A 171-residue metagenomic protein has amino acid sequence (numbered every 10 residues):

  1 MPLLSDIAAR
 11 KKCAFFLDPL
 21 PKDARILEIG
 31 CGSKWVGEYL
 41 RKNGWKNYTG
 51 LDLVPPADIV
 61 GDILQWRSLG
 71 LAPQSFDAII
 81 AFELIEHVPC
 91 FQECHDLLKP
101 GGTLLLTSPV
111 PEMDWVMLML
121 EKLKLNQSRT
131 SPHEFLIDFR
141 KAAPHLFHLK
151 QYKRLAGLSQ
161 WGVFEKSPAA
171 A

Functional and structural regions predicted by a protein language model:
M1-A72, F91, N126-F147, Q151-G162 (+1 more regions): Conserved N-terminal segment of class I S-adenosyl-L-methionine
I80: A conserved beta-strand element that flanks and buttresses the S-adenosyl-L-methionine
L84: Hydrophobic adenine-recognition pocket in adenosine-nucleotide-binding enzymes
F91-T103: A short glycine-rich, Lys/Arg-flanked "PGG" loop and its adjoining helix->strand segment in the class I
L105-T107: Structural detector of well-ordered beta-strand residues that form the stable sheet scaffold of enzyme domains
P109-R129: Short, glycine-/aromatic-enriched active-site segment of Class I SAM-dependent methyltransferases
